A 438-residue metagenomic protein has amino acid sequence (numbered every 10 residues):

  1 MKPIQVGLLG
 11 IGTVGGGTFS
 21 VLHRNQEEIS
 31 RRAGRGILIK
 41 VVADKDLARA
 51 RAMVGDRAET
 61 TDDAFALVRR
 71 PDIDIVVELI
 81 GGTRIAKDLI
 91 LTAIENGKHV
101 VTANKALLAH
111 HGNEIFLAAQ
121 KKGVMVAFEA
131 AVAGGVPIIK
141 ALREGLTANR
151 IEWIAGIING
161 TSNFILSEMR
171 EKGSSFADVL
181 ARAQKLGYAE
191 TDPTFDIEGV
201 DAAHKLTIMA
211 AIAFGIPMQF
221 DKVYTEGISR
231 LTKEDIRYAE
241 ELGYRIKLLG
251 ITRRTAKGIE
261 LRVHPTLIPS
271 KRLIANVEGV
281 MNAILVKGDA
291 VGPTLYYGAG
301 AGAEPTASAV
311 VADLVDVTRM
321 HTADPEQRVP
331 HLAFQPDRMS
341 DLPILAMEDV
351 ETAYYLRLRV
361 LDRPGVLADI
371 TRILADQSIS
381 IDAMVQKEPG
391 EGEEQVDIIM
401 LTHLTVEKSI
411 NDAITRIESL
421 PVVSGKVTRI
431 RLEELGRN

Functional and structural regions predicted by a protein language model:
M1-N96: N-terminal glycine-/serine-/threonine-rich beta1-alpha1-beta2 phosphate-ribose binding loop of Rossmann-like
A86-N96, K105-R143: Rossmann-fold NAD(P)-binding glycine/threonine-rich loop
H99-V101, I381: A short hydrophobic/small-residue beta-strand
Q120-D201, I208: Rossmann-like NAD(P)H-binding beta-loop-alpha module
V179-N276, M281-A283, G302: Substrate-binding/catalytic subdomain of NAD(P)-dependent oxidoreductase enzymes
H264-D289, A303-E304, A375-G392: Low-complexity, glycine/alanine/valine/leucine- and proline-rich hydrophobic stretches
T294, G298-E304: Glycine-rich phosphate/pyrophosphate-binding beta-alpha loops
A309, L314, T318-N438: A conserved regulatory-domain signal marking ACT and ACT-like small-molecule sensing domains and adjacent regulatory
